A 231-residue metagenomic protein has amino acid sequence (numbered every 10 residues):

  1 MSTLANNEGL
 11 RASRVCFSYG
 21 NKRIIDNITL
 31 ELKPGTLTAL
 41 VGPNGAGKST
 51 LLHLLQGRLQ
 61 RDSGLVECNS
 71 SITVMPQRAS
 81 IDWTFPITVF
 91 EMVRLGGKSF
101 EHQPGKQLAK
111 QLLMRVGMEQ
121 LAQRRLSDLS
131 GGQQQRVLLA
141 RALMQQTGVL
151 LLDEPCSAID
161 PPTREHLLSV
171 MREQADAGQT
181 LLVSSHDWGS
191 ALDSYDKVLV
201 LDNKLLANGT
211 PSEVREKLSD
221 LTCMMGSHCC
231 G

Functional and structural regions predicted by a protein language model:
Q56: Helix-to-loop junction immediately C-terminal to a conserved catalytic motif
P104-L121: Conserved ABC ATPase "signature" region
R125-L129: Conserved ABC ATPase signature
L150-D153: Catalytic Walker B motif of ABC-type/P-loop ATPase nucleotide-binding domains
P161-T163: Helix N-cap at the start of a conserved alpha-helix in ABC-type nucleotide-binding domains
S185-H186: H-loop/switch region of ABC-family ATPase nucleotide-binding domains
V198-T210: H-loop (His-switch) and adjacent beta-strand-loop-beta switch element of ABC-type ATPase nucleotide-binding domains
